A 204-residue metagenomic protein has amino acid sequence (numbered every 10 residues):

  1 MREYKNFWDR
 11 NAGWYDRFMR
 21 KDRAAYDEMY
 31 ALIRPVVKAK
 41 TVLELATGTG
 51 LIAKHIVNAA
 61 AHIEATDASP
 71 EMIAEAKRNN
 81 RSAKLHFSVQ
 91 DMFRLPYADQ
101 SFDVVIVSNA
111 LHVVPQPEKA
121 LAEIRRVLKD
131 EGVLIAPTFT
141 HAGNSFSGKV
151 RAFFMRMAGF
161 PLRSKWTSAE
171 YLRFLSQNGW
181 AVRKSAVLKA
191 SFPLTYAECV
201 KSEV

Functional and structural regions predicted by a protein language model:
M1-V37, L51, H55, E75 (+6 more regions): Conserved class I S-adenosyl-L-methionine
R2, F18, D22, I135-N178 (+1 more regions): C-terminal alpha-helical "lid/dimerization" subdomain adjacent to the S-adenosyl-L-methionine
L43-R94: Class I SAM-dependent methyltransferase SAM/SAH-binding core
I63, L134-I135: A short hydrophobic/small-residue beta-strand
F93-V104: A short acidic, Gly/Pro-enriched loop at the edge of an enzyme's catalytic core that lines a small-molecule cofactor
V104-Q116: A short SAM/SAH-binding and catalytic strip from SAM-dependent methyltransferases
E118-D130: A short glycine-rich, Lys/Arg-flanked "PGG" loop and its adjoining helix->strand segment in the class I
A197-V204: C-terminal lobe and adjacent flexible extensions of AdoMet/dcAdoMet transferase-like proteins
